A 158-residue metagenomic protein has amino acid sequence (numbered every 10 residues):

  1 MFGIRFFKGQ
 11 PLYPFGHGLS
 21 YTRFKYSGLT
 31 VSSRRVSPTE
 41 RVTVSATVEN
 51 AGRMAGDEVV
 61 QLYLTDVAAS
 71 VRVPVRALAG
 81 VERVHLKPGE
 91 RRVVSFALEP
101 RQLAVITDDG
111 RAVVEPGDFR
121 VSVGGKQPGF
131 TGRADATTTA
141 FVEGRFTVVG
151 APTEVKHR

Functional and structural regions predicted by a protein language model:
M1-D57, Y63, P116, R120-G124 (+1 more regions): Secreted, periplasmic, or luminal enzymes acting at the cell surface/secretory milieu
R53-S70, R76-L78: Short acidic, flexible loop segments centered on an aromatic residue
S70-I106, G110: Intrinsically disordered, low-complexity Pro/Gly/Ser/Thr-rich segments with frequent PxxP/GP/PP motifs and embedded
R101-I106, G125-T131: Short acidic/polar inter-strand loop motif in beta-rich domains
D109-A112, G132-D135: Short proline/glycine-enriched turn/loop segments at secondary-structure junctions
